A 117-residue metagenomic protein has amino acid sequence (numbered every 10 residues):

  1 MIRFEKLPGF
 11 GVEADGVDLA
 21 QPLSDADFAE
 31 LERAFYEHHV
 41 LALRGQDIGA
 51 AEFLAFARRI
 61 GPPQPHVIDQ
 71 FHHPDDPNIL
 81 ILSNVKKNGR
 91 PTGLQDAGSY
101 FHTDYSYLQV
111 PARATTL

Functional and structural regions predicted by a protein language model:
I2-L117: Fe(II)/2-oxoglutarate oxygenase catalytic core
